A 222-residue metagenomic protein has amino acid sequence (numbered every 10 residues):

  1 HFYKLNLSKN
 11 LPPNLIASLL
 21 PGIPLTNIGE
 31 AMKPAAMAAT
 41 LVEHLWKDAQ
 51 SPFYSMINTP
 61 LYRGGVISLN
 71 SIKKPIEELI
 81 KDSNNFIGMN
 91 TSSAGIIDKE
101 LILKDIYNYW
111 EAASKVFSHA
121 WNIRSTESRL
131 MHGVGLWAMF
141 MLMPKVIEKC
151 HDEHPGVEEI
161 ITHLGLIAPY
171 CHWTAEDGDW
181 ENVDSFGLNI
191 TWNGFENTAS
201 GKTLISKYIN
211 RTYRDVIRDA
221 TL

Functional and structural regions predicted by a protein language model:
H1-L222: Accessory terminal alpha-helical modules
